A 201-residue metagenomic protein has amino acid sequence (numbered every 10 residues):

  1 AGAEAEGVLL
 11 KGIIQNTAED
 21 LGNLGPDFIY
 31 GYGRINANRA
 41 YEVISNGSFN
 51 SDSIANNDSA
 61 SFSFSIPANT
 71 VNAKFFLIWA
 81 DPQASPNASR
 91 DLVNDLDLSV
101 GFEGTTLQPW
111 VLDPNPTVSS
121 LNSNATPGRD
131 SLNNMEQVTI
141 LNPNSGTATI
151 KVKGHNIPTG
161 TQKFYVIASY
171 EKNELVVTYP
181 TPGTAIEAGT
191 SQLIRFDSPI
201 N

Functional and structural regions predicted by a protein language model:
A1-L24: Hydrolase catalytic cores
A18-G22, A80-P82, G104-T106, H155-I157 (+1 more regions): Acidic glycine-/aspartate-rich tracts in secreted/extracellular proteins
D20-L21, F28-I35: Conserved glycine-bearing catalytic or ligand-binding loops at nucleotide- and phosphate-handling centers of large
P26, S99-V166: Noncatalytic accessory or regulatory domains flanking protease catalytic cores in secreted, cell-surface, and selected
Y32-N94, F102, G160-G189: Secreted peptidase-domain scaffold signal
A60-F62, N134-V138, Q192: Short strand-edge motifs at loop-to-beta-strand transitions and within beta-strands of extracellular beta-rich domains
T70, S145-T147, S191: Extracellular Ig-like/FN3 beta-sandwich strand-entry sites
L77, Q192-S198: Aromatic/hydrophobic beta-strand junction motif of beta-rich domains
